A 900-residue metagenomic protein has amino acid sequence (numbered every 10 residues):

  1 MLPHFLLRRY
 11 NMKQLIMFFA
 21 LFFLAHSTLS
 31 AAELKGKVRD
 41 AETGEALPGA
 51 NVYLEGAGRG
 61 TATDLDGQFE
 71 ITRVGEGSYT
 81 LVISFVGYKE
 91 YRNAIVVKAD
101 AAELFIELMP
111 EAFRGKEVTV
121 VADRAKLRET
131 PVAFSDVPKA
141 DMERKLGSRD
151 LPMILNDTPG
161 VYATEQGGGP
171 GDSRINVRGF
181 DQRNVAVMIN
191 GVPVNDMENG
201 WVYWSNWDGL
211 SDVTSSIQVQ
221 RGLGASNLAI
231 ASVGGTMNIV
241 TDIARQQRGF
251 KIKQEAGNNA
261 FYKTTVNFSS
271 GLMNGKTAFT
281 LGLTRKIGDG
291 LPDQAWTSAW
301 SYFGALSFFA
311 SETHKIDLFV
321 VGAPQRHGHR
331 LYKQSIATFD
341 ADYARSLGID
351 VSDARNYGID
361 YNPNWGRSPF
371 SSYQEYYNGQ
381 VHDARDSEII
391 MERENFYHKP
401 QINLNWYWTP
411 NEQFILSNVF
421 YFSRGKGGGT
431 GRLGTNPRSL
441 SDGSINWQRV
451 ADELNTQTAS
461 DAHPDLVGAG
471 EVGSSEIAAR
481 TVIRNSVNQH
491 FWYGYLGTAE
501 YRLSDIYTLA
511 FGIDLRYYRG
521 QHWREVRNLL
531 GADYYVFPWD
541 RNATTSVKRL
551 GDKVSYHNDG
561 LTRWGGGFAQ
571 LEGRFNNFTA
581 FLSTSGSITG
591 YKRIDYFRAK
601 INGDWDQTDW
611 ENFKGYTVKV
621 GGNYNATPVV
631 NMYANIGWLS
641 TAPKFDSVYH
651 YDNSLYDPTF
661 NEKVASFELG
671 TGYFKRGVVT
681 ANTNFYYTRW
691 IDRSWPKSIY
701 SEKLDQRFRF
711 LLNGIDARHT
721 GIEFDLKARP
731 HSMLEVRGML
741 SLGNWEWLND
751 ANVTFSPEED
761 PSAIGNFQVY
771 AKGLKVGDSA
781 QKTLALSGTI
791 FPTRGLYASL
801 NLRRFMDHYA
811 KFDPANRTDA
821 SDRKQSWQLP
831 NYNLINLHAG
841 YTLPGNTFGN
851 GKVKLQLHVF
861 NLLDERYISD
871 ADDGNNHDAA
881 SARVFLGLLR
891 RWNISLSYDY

Functional and structural regions predicted by a protein language model:
R39, A50-E55, S84-Y88, K98-R144 (+1 more regions): Short, acidic, small-residue-rich periplasmic hinge/interaction motif at the N-terminus of Gram-negative outer-membrane
E70-R73, E143, R174, P193-R221 (+2 more regions): Short acidic/polar hinge/loop motifs at secondary-structure boundaries that mediate gating or recognition
L104-I106, D208-K251: A beta-strand signature from Gram-negative outer-membrane beta-barrel systems, especially the internal plug domain
G249, A256-I287, P292-L331, I336-P363 (+1 more regions): Transmembrane beta-barrel wall of Gram-negative outer-membrane proteins
V321-P324, E388-I389, A665-F667, K772-Y900: Conserved C-terminal beta-signal and adjacent last beta-strands/turns of outer-membrane beta-barrel proteins
I415-Y421, N625, N631-T641, N661-T720 (+3 more regions): Membrane-embedded beta-barrel scaffold of Gram-negative outer-membrane proteins
V482, T508-T627, S647-Y651, N752 (+1 more regions): Signature of Gram-negative outer-membrane beta-barrel scaffolds
R574, Y687-R689, F710-A815, S897-D899: Gram-negative outer-membrane beta-barrel transporters
